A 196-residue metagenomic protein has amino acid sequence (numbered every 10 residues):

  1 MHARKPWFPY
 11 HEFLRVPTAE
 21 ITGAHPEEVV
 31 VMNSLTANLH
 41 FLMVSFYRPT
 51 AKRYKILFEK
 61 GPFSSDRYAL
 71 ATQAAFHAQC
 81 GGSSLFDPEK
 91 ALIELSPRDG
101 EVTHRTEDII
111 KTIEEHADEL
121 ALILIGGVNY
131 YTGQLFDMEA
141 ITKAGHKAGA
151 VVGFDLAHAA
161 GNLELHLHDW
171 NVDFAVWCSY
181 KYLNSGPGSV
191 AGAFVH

Functional and structural regions predicted by a protein language model:
M1-H196: Pyridoxal 5′-phosphate
